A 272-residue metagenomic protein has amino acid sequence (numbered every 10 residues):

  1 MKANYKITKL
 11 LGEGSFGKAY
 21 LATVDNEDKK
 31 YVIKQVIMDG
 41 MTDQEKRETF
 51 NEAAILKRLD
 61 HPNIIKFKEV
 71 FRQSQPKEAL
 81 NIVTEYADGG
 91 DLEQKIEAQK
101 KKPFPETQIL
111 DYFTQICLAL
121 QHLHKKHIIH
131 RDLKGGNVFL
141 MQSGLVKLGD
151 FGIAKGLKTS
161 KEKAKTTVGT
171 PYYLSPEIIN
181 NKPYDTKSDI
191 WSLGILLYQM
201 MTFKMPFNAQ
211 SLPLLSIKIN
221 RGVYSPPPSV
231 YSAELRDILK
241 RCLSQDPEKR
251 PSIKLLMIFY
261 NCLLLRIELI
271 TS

Functional and structural regions predicted by a protein language model:
K18: Conserved N-lobe ATP-binding subsite of Hanks-type protein kinase domains, especially the beta3 VAIK lysine
T49, A53-A54: Regulatory alphaC helix of protein kinase catalytic domains
K66-K77: Short beta-strand micro-motifs within the conserved protein kinase catalytic domain, predominantly in the N-lobe
Q75-E85, E93-Q94: A conserved loop-to-beta-strand element in the N-lobe of protein kinase catalytic cores that borders the ATP-binding
Y112-F113: Activation segment signature within eukaryotic-like protein kinase domains
D189: Conserved catalytic-loop aspartate of Hanks-type protein kinases
